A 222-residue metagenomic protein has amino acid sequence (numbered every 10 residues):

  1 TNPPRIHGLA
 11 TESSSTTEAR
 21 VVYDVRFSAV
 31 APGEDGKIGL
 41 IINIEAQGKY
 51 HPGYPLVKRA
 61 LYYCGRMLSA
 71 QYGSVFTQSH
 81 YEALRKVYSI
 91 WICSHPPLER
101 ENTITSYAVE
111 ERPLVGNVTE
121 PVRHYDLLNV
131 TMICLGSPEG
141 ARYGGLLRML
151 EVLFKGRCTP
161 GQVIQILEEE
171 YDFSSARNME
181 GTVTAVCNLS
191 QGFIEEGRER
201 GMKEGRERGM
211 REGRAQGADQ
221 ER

Functional and structural regions predicted by a protein language model:
T1-R222: Elongated, amphipathic alpha-helical interaction scaffolds
